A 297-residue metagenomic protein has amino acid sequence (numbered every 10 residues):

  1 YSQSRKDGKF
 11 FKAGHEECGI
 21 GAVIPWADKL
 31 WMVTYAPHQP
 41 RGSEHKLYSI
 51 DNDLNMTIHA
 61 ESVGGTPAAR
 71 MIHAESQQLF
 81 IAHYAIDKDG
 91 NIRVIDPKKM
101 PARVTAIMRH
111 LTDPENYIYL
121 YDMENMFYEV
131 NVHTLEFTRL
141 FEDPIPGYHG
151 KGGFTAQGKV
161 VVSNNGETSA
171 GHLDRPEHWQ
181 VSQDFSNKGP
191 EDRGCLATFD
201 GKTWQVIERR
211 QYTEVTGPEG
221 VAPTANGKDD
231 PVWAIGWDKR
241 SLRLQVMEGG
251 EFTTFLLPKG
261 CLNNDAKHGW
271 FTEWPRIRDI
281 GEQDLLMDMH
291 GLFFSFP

Functional and structural regions predicted by a protein language model:
S2-A13, M56-E61, I92-M100, E136-E142 (+3 more regions): A short beta-strand motif characteristic of beta-propeller blades
S2-H45, G65-R70: Beta-strand-rich domains and repeat architectures in extracellular enzymes and scaffolds, especially beta-propellers
G14-A22, S62-S76, K99-E115, E142-K159 (+3 more regions): Repeated scaffold domains used in trafficking and secretory/extracellular systems, primarily beta-propellers
K29-M32, S76-F80, P114-Y119, Q157-S163 (+4 more regions): Entry beta-strands of beta-propeller and related beta-repeat scaffolds
T34-H45, N164-R193, I235, K239-R243 (+1 more regions): Short, conserved, GDST-rich strand-edge loop motifs in beta-rich repeat architectures
S43-M108: Blade-loop segments of beta-propeller domains
D51-L54, K88-N91, N131-L135, F199-T203 (+1 more regions): Short loop/turn segments that connect beta-strands within beta-propeller blades
I86, N91-Q157, V181-F185: Asp-box/WD-like beta-propeller blade repeats and closely related beta-sheet repeat scaffolds
